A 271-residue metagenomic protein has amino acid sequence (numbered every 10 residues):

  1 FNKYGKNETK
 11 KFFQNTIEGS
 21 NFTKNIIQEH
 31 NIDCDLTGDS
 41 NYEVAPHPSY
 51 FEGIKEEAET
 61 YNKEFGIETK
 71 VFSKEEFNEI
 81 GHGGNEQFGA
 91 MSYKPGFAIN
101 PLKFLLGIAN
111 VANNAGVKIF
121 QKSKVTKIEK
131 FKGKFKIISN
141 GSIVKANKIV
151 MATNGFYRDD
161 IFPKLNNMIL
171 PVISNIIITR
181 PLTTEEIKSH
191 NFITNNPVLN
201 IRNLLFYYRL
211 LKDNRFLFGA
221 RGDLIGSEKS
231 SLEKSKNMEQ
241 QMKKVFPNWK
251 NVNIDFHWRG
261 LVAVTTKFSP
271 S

Functional and structural regions predicted by a protein language model:
F1-K74: Dinucleotide-binding Rossmann-like beta1-alpha1 core, especially the glycine-rich loop that anchors the ADP
K3-E8, D33-E43, E76-N110, A115 (+1 more regions): Helix-loop-beta segment of a Rossmann-like dinucleotide-binding subdomain
T9-F12, T16-T23, Y50-I54, F97 (+8 more regions): Generic structural signal for well-ordered, non-membrane alpha-helical segments in soluble metabolic enzymes
N21-F22, E29-T37, V125-K127, K132-F135 (+2 more regions): Active-site substrate-recognition segment that forms the wall of the catalytic cavity or substrate channel
I26, V111, A115, V245: Short alpha-helical functional segments enriched in proximate histidine and acidic residues
E52, E56-T60, G84-K148: Helical element adjacent to the flavin cofactor pocket in flavoenzyme catalytic cores
E68-E79, N85-E86, I99, I108 (+4 more regions): N-terminal FAD-binding dinucleotide-binding subdomain shared by FAD-dependent oxidases/monooxygenases
K70-S73, K118-F120, N253-H257: General small-molecule cofactor/ligand-binding pocket signal
